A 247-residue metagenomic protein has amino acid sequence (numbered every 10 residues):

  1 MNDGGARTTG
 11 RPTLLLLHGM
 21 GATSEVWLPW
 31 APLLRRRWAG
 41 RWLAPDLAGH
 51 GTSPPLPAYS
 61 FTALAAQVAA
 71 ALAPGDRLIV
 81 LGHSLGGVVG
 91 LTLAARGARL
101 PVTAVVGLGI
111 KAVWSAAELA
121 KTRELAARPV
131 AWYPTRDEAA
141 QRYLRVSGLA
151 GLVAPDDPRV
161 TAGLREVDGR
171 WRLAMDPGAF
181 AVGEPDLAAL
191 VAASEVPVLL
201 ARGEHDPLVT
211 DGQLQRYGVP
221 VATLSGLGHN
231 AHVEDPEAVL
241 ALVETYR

Functional and structural regions predicted by a protein language model:
N2, W38-L81, A95, A241: Active-site loop/oxyanion-hole signature of alpha/beta-hydrolase fold enzymes
T9-P54: Conserved HGGG/HGGXW glycine-rich cap/lid loop of the alpha/beta-hydrolase fold
D46-G51, K111, S225-G228: Short beta-to-alpha linker loops that shape the active-site pocket of alpha/beta-hydrolase fold enzymes
G82, G86, G90: Gly/Ala-rich beta-loop-alpha elbow adjacent to hydrolase catalytic centers
A95, V102-R136: Flexible "cap/lid" loop of the alpha/beta hydrolase fold
P134-P185: Conserved alpha/beta-hydrolase catalytic His-Asp/Glu region
E166-Y217, T223: Conserved serine/cysteine hydrolase catalytic core
L227-L240: Catalytic histidine-centered segment of alpha/beta-hydrolase-like enzymes
